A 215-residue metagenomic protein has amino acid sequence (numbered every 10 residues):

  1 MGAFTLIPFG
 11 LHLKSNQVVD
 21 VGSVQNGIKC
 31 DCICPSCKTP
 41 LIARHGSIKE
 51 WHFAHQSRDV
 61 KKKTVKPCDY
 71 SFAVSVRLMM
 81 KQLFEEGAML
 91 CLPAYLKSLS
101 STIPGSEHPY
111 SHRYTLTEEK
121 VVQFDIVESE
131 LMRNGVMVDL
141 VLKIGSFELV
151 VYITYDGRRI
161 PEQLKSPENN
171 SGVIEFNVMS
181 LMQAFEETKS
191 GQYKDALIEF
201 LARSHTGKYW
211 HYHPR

Functional and structural regions predicted by a protein language model:
M1-E86: N-terminal cysteine/histidine-rich coordination modules
H12, H45, H52-H55, H108 (+3 more regions): Histidine (H) residue identity feature
G22, C91-Y152: Active-site metal-binding core of divalent-cation-utilizing nuclease and nuclease-like domains
H52, V141, L149-V150, G172-E175: Ordered hydrophobic segments in well-structured contexts
I160-L164, N169-I174, V178-R215: Non-catalytic C-terminal interaction segments of nucleic acid-processing enzymes
